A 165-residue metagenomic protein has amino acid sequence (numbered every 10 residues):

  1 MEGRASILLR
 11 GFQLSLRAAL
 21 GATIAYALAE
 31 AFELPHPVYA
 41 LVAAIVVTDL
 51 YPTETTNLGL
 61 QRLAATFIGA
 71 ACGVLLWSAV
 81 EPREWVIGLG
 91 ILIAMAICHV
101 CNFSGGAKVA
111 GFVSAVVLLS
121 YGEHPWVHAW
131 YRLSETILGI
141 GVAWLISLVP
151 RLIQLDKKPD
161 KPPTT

Functional and structural regions predicted by a protein language model:
M1-T165: Alpha-helical transmembrane segments and their membrane-interface boundaries that form or gate the permeation pathway
